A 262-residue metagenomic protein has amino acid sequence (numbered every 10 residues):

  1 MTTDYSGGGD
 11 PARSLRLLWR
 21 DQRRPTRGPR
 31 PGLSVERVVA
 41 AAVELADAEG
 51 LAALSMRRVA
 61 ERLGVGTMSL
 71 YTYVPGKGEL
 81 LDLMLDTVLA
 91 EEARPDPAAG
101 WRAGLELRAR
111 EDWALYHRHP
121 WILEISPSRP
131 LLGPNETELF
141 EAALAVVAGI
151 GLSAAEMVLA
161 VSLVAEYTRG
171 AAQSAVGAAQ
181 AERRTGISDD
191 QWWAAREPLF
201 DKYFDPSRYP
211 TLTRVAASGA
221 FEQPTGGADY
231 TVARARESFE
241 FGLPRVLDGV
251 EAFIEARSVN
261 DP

Functional and structural regions predicted by a protein language model:
M1-G32, P210-G226, S258-P262: N-terminal intrinsically disordered/low-complexity leader segments
R37, A41, L45, E49-K77: Helix-turn-helix
R37-E44, E79-R94, L107-A114, E138 (+1 more regions): Alpha-helical structural segments
A93-E138, A154-M157, V161: Hydrophobic alpha-helical connector segments
A143-A148: Amphipathic alpha-helical segments within well-ordered protein domains
V158-S162, T168-Q223: Amphipathic alpha-helical blocks and their helix-capping loop/short-beta junctions
F221-P262: Transmembrane-helix exit segments and adjacent C-terminal regions of multi-pass membrane proteins
